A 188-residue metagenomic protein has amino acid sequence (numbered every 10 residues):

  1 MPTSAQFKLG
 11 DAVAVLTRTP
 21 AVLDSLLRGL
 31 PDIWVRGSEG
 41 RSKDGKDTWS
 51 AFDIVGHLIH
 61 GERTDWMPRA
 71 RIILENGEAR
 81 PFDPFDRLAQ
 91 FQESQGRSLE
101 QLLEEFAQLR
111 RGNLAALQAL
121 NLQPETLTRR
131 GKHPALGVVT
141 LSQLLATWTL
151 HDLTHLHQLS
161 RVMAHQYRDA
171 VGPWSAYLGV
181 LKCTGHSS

Functional and structural regions predicted by a protein language model:
M1-V22: Extreme N-terminal tail/first-helix region
L9, L16, D44-A51, I59 (+4 more regions): Hydrophobic alpha-helical segments and helix-packing faces
V15, V22-G29, H57, R69: Residue-level detector of alpha-helical secondary structure
L16-D24, E62, D152: A general secondary-structure boundary signal
T19, R87-R129, V139, Q143-H151 (+1 more regions): Acidic/histidine-rich alpha-helical segments that form the ligand environment of transition-metal centers
S25-R28, D32, R71, E75 (+2 more regions): Charged/polar positions within long, soluble alpha-helices
R28-K43, A107: An N-terminal domain-start capping segment
R36-F85, G131-S188: Short, contiguous alpha-helical
